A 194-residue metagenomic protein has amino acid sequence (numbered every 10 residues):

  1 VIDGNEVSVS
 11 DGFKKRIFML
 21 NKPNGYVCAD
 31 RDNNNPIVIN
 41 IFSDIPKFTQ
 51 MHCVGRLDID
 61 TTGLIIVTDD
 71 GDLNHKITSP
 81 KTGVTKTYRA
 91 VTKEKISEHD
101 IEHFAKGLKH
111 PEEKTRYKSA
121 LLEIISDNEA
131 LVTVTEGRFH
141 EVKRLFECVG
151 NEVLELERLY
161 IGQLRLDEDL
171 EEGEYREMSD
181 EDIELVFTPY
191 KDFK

Functional and structural regions predicted by a protein language model:
V1-K194: Basic, flexible Lys/Arg- and Gly-enriched helix-loop patches that mediate nucleic-acid binding at interfaces with rRNA
